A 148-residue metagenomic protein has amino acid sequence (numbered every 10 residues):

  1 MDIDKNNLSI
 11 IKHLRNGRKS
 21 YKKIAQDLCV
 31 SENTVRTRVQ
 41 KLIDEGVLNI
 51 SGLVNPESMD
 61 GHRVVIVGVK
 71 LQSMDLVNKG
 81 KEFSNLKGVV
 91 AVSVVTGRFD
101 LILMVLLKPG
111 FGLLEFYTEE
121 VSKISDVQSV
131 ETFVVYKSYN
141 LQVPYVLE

Functional and structural regions predicted by a protein language model:
M1-E148: A compositional/biophysical signature of low hydrophobicity enriched in polar/charged and small residues
